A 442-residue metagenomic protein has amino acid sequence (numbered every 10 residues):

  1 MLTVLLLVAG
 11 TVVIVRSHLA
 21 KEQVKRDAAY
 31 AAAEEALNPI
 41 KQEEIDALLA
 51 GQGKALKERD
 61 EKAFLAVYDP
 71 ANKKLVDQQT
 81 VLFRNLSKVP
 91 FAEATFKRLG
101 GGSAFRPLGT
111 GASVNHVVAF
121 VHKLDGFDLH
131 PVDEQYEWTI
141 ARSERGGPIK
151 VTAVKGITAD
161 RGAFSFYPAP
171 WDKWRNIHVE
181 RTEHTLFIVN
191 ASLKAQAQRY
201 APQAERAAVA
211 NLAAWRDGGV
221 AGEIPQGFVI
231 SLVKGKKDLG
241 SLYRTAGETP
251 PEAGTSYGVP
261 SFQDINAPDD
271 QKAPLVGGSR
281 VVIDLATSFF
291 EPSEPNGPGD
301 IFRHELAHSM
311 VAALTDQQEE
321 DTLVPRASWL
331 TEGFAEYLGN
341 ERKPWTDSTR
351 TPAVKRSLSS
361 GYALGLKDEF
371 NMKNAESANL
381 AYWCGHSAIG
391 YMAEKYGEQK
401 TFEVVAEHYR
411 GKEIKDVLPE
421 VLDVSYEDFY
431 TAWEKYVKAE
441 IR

Functional and structural regions predicted by a protein language model:
M1-V24, K73-V76, V81-K88, E376-L380 (+1 more regions): Beta/coil-rich, acidic/histidine-enriched accessory regions frequently appended to metallopeptidases
T3-E58: Short, low-complexity N-terminal intrinsically disordered segments enriched in polar/charged residues
Q23, H122-N176: Short beta-strand edge/turn micro-motifs at domain boundaries
E35-P39, G51-G53, L186-P202, L285-G297 (+5 more regions): Second-shell loop/turn segments in exported
E61-T110, L418: Short solvent-exposed beta->alpha transition segments
L108-K123: A short hydrophobic beta-strand element
R181-E320, I414: Juxtacatalytic substrate-recognition/specificity segment
G297-I301, L306, D316-E398, F402-R442: Acidic/His/Gly-enriched intrinsically disordered linker/tail segments that often contain short helix/coil "MoRF-like"
